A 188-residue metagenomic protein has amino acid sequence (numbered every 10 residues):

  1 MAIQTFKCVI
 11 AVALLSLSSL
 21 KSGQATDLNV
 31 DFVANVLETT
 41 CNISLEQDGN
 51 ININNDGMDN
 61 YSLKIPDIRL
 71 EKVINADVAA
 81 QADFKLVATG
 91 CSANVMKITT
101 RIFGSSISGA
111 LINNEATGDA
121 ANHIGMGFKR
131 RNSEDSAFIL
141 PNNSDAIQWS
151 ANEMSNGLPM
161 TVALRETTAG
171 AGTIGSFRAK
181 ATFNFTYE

Functional and structural regions predicted by a protein language model:
A2-T5, G23-E188: Mature extracellular/passenger domains of Gram-negative fimbrial/pilin and adhesin proteins
T5-L14: Sec-dependent signal peptide hydrophobic core
L15-S22: C-terminal segment of classical bacterial N-terminal signal peptides
